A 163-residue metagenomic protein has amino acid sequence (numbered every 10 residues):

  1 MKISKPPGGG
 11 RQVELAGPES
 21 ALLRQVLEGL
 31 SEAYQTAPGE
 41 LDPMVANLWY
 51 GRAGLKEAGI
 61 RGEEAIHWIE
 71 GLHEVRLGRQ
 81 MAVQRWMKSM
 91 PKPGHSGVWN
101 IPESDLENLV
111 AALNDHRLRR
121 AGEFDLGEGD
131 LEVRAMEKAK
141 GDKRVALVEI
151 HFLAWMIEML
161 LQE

Functional and structural regions predicted by a protein language model:
M1-N100, D105-N108, A112-E163: Charged, alpha-helix-forming regions
